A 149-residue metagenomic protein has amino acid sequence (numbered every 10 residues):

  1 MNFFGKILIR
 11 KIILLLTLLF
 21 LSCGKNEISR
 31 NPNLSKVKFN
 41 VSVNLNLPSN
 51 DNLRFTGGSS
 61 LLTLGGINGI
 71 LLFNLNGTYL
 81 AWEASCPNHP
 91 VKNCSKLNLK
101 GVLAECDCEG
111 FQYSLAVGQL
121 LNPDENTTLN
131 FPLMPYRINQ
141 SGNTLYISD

Functional and structural regions predicted by a protein language model:
N2-I13: Bacterial N-terminal signal peptides that target proteins for export
G5, G24, P87, S95 (+1 more regions): Secreted/luminal cysteine- and crosslink-motif detector
L19-S22: C-terminal motif of bacterial Sec signal peptides marking the signal peptidase cleavage site
N26-G101, S114-L115, Q119, M134-D149: N-terminal pre-ligand scaffold of iron-sulfur
K100-G110, L120-L133: Short cysteine/histidine-rich metal-coordination sites, predominantly Zn2+-binding motifs
